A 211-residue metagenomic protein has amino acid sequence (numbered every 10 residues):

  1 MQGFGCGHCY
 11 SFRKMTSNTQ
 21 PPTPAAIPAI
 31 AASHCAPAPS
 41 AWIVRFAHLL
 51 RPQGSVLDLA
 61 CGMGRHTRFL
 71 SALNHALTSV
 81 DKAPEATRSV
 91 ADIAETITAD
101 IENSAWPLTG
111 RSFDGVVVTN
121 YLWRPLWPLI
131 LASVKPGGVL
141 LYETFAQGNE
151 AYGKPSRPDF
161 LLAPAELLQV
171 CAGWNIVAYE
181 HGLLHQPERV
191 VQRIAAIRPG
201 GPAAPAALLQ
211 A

Functional and structural regions predicted by a protein language model:
M15-R51: S-adenosyl-L-methionine
Q53-G62: Conserved class I S-adenosyl-L-methionine
M63-N103: Class I SAM-dependent methyltransferase SAM/SAH-binding core
W106-G115: A short acidic, Gly/Pro-enriched loop at the edge of an enzyme's catalytic core that lines a small-molecule cofactor
L122-A132: A short, conserved alpha-helix within the catalytic core of class I
V134-P136: Helix-to-beta-strand junctions that scaffold the AdoMet/dcAdoMet cofactor pocket in Class I SAM-dependent enzymes
G138-A146: Conserved beta-strand signature within the Rossmann-like core of class I S-adenosyl-L-methionine
H185-A211: Core SAM-dependent methyltransferase catalytic element
